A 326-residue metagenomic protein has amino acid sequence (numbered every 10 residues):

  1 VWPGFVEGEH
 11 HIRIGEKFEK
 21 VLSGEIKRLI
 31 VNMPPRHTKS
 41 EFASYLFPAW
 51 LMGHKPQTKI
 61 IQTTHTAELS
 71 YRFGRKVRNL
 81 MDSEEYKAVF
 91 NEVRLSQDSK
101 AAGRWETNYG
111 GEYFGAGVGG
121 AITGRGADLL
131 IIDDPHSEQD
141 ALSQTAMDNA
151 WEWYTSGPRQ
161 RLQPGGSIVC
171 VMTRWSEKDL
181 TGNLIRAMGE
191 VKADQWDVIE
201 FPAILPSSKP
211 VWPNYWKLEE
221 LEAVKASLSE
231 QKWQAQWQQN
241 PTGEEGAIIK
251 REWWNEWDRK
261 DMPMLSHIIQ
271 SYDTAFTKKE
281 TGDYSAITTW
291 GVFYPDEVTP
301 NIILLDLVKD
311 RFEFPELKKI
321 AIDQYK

Functional and structural regions predicted by a protein language model:
V1-R28, D273: Pre-P-loop entry segment of helicase/translocase ATPase cores
V31-V89: Conserved P-loop
T63-I122: Conserved nucleotide-state-sensing and coupling region of NTP-binding domains
A102-S156: Conserved RecA-like ASCE ATPase "motif II neighborhood" in helicase/translocase motors
T145-S208: ASCE P-loop NTPase helicase motor core
S208-T274: ATPase catalytic-site recognition across NTP-hydrolyzing enzymes
Y272-S285: An active-site-proximal beta-strand-loop segment
T288-K326: Nucleic-acid-processing active sites and adjacent nucleic-acid-binding tracks, predominantly divalent metal-dependent
